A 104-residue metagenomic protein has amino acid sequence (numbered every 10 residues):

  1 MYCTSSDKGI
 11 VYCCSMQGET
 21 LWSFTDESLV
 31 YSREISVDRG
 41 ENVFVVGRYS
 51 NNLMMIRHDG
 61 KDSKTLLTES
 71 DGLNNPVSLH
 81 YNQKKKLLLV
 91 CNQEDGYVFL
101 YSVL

Functional and structural regions predicted by a protein language model:
M1-G9, E27-V43, D71-K85: Beta-rich, blade/repeat-based domains predominating in secreted/periplasmic proteins but also intracellular
C3-D7, V43-Y49, V90-E94: Conserved beta-strand positions in repeat-built beta-propeller and related beta-rich domains
S6-W22: Histidine/lysine/aspartate-rich catalytic loop segments that bind and position anionic ligands
G9-V11, N51-M54, G96-V98: Structural signal for beta-propeller blades
S15-E19, R57-K61, V103-L104: Short loop/turn segments that connect beta-strands within beta-propeller blades
E19-T25, D62-E69: A short beta-strand motif characteristic of beta-propeller blades
E27, D38-R39, F44-K61: Intrinsically disordered, low-complexity segments enriched in Gly and acidic/Ser/Thr residues that form flexible
L73-L104: Blade-level signature of beta-propeller repeat domains, shared across WD40, Kelch, NHL, RCC1 and BNR/Asp-box propellers
